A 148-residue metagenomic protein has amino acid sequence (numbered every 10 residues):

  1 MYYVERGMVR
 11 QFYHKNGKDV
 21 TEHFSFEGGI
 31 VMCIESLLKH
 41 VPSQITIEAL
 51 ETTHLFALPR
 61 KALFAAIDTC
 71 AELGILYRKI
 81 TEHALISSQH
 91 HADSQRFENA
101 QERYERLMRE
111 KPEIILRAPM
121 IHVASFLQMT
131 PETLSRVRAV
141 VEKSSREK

Functional and structural regions predicted by a protein language model:
M1-R10, E27-G28: Glycine- and acidic-residue-biased ligand/ion/polar-headgroup-sensing regions
Q11-F12, C33: Short acidic/glycine-rich loop or secondary-structure boundary segments that cap or lie
F12-K18: Cytochrome P450 core scaffold surrounding the K-helix E-X-X-R motif and the conserved "meander" helix-loop region
V20-K79: Cyclic-nucleotide recognition modules
T69-L73, Y77-R78, A84-S88, A92 (+4 more regions): Alpha-helical bundle regulatory/interaction domains
E98-K148: Phosphate-/nucleic-acid-contacting segments
